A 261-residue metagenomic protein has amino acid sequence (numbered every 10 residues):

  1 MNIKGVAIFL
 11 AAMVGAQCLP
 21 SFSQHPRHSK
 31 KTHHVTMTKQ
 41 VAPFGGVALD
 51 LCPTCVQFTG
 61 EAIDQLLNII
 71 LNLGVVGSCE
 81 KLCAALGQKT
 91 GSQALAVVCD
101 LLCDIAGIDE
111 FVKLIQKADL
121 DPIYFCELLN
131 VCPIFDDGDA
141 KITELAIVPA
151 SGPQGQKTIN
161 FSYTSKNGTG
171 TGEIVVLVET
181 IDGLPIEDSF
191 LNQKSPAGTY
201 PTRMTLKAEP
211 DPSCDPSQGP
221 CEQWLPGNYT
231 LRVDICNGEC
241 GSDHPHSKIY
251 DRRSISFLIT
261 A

Functional and structural regions predicted by a protein language model:
N2, L10-M37: N-terminal signal peptide
H25-D137: Long, contiguous interaction/targeting segments characteristic of exported/extracellular or secretory-pathway proteins
V131-P153: Short, compositionally biased P/S/T/A/G/V-rich stretches that sit at domain boundaries
A146-G172: Contiguous beta-strand segments within globular domains
I147, L191-D211, K248-F257: Beta-rich interaction modules in large eukaryotic scaffold/regulatory proteins
T164-P201, C214-P216, G241: Contiguous segments within soluble domain cores/interaction surfaces
I174, Y200-T202, D211-C236: A short tyrosine-centered beta-strand micro-motif
N237-A261: Short beta-strand elements
